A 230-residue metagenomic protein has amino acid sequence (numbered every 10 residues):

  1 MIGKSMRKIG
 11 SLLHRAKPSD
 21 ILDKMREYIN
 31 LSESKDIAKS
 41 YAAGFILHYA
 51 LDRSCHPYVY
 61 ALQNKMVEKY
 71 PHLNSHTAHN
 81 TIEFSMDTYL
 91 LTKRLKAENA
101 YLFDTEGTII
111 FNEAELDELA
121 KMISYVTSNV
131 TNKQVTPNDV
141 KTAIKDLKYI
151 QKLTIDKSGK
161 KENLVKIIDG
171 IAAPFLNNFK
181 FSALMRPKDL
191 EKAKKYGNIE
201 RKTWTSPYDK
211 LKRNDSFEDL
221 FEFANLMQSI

Functional and structural regions predicted by a protein language model:
M1-G44, Y49-I230: N-terminal leader/auxiliary helical segments
